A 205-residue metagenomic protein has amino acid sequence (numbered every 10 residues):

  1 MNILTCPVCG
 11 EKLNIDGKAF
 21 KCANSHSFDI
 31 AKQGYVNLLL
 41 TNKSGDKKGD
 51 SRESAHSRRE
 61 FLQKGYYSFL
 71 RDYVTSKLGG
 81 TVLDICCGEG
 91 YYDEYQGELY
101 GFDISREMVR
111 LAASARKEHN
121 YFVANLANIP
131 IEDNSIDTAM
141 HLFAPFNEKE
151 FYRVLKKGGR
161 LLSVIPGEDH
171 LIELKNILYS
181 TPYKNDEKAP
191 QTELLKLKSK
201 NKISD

Functional and structural regions predicted by a protein language model:
M1-K48: N-terminal auxiliary segments of SAM/dcSAM-dependent transferases
S44-F69, Y73: Class I SAM-dependent methyltransferase Rossmann-like catalytic core, especially the SAM/SAH-binding loop
L83, C87-I129: Class I SAM-dependent methyltransferase SAM/SAH-binding core
A127-T138: A short acidic, Gly/Pro-enriched loop at the edge of an enzyme's catalytic core that lines a small-molecule cofactor
I136-E150, I165: A short SAM/SAH-binding and catalytic strip from SAM-dependent methyltransferases
E148-L162: A short glycine-rich, Lys/Arg-flanked "PGG" loop and its adjoining helix->strand segment in the class I
R160-Q191: Conserved class I S-adenosyl-L-methionine
K196-D205: Conserved S-adenosyl-L-methionine
